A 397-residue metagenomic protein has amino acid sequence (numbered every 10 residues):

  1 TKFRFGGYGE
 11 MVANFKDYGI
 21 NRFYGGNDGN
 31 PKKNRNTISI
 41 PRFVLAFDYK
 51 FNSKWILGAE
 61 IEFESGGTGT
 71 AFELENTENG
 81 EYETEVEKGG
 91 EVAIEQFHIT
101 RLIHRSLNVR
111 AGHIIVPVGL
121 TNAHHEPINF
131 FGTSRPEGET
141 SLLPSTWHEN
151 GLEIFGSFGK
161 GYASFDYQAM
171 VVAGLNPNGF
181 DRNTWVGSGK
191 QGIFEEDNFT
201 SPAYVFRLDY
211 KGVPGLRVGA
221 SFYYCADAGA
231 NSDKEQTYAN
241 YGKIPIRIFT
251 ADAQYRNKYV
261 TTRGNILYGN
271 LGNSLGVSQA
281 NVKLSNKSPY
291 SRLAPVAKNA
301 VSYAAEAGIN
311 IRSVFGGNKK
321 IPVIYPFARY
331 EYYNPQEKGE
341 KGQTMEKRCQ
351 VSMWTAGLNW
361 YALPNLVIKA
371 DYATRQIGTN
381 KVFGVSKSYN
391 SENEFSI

Functional and structural regions predicted by a protein language model:
K2-D17, K32-P177, T200-V205, D209-R217 (+6 more regions): Outer membrane beta-barrel
Y18, P31-K32, Y82-E87, F97-L102 (+3 more regions): Outer-membrane beta-barrel pore domains
I20-D28, E153: Short Gly/aromatic-enriched secondary-structure transition segments
N27, K190, P289-Y290: A short, mixed-charge helix-start or loop-turn motif at secondary-structure junctions
V86, E139-S141, Q191-E195, R292-L293: Active-site rim elements
S145, E195-P202, Y241-P245: Active-site glycine- and acidic-residue-rich loops that bind and position anionic ligands or nucleotide-like cofactors
V171, G179, F383-K387: Short, intrinsically disordered, low-complexity segments enriched in Ser/Thr and Pro
G179, W185-N231: Loop-centered beta-sheet repeat module
